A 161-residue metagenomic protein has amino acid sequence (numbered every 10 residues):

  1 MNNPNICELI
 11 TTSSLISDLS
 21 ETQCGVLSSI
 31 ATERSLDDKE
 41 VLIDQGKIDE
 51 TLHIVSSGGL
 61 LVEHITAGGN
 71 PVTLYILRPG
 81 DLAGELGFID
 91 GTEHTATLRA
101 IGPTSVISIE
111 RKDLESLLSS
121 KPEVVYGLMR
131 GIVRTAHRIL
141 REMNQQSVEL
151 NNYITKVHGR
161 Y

Functional and structural regions predicted by a protein language model:
M1-Y161: Cytosolic regulatory regions built on CNB/CRP/Popeye-like sensor folds
